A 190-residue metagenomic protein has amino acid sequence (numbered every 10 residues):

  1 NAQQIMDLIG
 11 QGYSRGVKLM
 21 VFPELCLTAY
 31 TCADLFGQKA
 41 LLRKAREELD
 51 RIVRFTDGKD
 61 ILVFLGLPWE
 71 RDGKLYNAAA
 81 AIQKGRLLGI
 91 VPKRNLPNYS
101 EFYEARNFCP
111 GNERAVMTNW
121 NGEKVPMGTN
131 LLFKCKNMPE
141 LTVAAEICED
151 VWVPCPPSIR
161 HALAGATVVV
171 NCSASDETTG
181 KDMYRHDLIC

Functional and structural regions predicted by a protein language model:
N1-C190: Enzyme catalytic cores with a strong preference for nitrogen-chemistry domains
